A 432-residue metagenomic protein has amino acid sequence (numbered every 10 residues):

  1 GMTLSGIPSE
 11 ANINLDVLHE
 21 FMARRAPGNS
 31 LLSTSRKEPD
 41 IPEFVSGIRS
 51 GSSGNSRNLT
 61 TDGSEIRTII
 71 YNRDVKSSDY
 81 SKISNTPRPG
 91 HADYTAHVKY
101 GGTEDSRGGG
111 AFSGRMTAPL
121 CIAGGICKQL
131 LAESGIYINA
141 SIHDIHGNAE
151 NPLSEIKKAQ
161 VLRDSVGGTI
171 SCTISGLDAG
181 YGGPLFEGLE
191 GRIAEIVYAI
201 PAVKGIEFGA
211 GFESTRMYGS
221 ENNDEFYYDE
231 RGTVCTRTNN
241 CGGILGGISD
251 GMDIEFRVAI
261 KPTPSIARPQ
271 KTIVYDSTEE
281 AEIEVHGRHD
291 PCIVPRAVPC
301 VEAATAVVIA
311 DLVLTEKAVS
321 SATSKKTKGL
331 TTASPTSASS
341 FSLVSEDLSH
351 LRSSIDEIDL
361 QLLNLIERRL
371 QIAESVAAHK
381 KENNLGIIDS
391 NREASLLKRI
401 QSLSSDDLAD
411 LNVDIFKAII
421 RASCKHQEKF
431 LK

Functional and structural regions predicted by a protein language model:
G1-T331: Generic N-terminal targeting/processing segments that precede catalytic cores or assembly contacts
P335-K432: Domain-level signature for soluble enzymes in the chorismate/prephenate branch of the shikimate pathway
